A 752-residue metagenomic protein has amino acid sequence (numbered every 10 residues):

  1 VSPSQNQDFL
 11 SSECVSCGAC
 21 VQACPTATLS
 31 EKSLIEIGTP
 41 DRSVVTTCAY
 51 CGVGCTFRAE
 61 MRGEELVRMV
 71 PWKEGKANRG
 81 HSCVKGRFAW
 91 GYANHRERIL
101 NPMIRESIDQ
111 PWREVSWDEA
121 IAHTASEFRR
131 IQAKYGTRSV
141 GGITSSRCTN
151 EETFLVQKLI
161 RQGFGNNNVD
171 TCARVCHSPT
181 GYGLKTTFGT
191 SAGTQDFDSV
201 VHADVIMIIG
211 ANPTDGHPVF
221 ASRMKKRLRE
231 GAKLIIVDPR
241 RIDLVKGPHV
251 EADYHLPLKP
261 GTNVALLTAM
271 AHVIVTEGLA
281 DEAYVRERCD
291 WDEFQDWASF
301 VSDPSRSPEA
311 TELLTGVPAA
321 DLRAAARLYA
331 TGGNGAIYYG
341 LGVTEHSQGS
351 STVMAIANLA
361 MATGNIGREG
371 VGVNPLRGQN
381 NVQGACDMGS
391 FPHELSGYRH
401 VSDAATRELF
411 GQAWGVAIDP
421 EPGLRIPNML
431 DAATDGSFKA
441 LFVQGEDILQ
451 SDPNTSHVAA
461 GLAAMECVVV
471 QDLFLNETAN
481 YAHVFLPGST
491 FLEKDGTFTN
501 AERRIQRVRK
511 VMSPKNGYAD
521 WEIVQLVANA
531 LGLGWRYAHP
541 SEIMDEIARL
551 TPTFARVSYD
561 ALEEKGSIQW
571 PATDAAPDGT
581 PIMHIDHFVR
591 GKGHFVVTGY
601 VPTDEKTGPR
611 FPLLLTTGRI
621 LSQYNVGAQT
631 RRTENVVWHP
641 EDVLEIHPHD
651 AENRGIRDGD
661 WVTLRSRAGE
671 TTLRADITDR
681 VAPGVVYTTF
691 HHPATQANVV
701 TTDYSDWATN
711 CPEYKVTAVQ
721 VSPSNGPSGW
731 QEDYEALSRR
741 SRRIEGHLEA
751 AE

Functional and structural regions predicted by a protein language model:
V1-L279, D292, E312, P318 (+6 more regions): N-terminal export/assembly segments and adjacent metallocofactor-ligating motifs of anaerobic energy-metabolism
P3-Q7, V250-L258, P487-S489, E493 (+2 more regions): Short beta-alpha connecting loops at secondary-structure transitions that line or flank enzyme active sites
E106-E114, L279-P318, S396, H400-E408 (+6 more regions): N-terminal leader/propeptide and maturation segments of large enzyme subunits in energy/redox metabolism and hydrolases
R161, L430-F438, E446-E493, H649 (+1 more regions): Hydrophobic alpha/beta core scaffold segments
R240-L244, F474-R509: Flexible glycine/proline-rich, aromatic-decorated loop/lid segments
Y329-T434, T573-A576, I585-K592, G618: A glycine-rich, hydrophobic/aromatic-adjacent loop/helix-cap motif
A385-C386, F391, P540-E634: Long, low-complexity segments enriched in small/aliphatic residues
P514, Y518-I568, D574, T633-E645 (+1 more regions): Long, contiguous, secondary-structure-rich segments that constitute the structural scaffold of globular domains
